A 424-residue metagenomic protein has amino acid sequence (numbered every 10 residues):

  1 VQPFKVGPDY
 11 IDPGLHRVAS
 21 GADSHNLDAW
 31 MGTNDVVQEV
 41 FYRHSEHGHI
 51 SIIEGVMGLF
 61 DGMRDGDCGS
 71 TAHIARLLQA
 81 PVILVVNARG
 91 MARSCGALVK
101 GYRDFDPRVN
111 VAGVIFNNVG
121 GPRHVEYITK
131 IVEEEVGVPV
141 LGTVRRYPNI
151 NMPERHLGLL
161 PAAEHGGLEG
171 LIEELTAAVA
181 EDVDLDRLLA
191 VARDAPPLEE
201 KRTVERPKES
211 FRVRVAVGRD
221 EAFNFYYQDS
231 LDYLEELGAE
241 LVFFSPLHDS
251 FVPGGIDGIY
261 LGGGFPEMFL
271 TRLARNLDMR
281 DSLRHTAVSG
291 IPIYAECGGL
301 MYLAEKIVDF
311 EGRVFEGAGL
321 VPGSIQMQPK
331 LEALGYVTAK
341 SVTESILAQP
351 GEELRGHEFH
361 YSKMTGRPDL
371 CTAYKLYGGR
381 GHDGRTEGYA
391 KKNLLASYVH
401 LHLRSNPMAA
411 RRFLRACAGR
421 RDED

Functional and structural regions predicted by a protein language model:
V1-L78, V82, V86-G113, P122-E126: ATP-dependent carboxylate-amine ligase catalytic core
R17, A75, K208-F211, F223-E236 (+3 more regions): C-terminal and late-domain segments of enzyme folds
I52-E54, I83-V85, I115, A216 (+2 more regions): Structural motif
H73-I74, G101, V132, Y233 (+1 more regions): Hydrophobic/aromatic ligand-binding patch that stacks against planar heteroaromatic rings of cofactors or nucleotides
A80, V138, V288-P292: A short helix->loop->beta-strand "cap" motif at the edges of active sites that frequently abuts
A92-P207: Internal gly/pro-rich beta-alpha loop/helix module that stabilizes soluble enzyme cofactors or their anionic handles
F211-V288: Phosphate-binding active sites in nucleotide-utilizing proteins
P266-I346: Cysteine-nucleophile active-site neighborhood
